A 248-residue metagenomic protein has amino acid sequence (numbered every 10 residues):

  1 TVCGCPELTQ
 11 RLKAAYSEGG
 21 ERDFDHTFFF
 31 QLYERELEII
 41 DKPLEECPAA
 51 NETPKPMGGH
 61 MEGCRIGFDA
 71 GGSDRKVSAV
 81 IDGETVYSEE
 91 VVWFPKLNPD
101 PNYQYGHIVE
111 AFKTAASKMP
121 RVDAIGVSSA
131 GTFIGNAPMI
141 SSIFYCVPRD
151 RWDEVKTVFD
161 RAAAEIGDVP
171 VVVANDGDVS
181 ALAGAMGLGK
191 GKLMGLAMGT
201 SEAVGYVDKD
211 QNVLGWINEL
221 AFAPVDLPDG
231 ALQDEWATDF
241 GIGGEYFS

Functional and structural regions predicted by a protein language model:
T1-V2, V127: Buried hydrophobic side chains on well-structured beta-strands
P6-I40, E90-V109, A124-I125, G131-M194 (+2 more regions): Glycine-rich phosphate-binding loop and adjoining helix at the ATP-binding site of ATP-dependent phosphoryl-transfer
F30-P56: Charged, flexible boundary elements
N51-Y87, L193-D210: Gly/Thr-rich phosphate-binding beta-strand-loop-beta motif of the actin/hexokinase/Hsp70
C64-G67, Y105-V122: Short amphipathic alpha-helices and their capping/turn segments at secondary-structure boundaries
A130-F133, G199-S201: Short glycine-rich anion-binding loops that position phosphate/pyrophosphate groups of nucleotides and phosphorylated
V213-I217: A short alpha->loop->secondary-structure connector
D239-S248: Active-site rim beta-loop-alpha module in soluble metabolic enzymes
